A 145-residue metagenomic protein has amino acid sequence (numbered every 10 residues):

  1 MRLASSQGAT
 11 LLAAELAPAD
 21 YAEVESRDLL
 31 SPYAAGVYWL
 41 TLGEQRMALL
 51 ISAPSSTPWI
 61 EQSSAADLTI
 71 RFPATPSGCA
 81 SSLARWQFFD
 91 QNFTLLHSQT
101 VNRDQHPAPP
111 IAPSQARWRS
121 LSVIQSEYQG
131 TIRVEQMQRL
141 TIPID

Functional and structural regions predicted by a protein language model:
M1-L11, A80-S98: Extended low-complexity, serine/threonine- and proline-enriched intrinsically disordered segments
T10-D28, N102-P110: Aromatic sugar-binding surface patches on proteins that engage polysaccharides or sugar-phosphate polymers
A13-A14, Q45-S55, E127-D145: Edge beta-strands of extracellular beta-sandwich domains
D20-A22, S31-Y33, S63-A65, C79 (+1 more regions): Surface-exposed coil/turn segments at beta-strand junctions on protein surfaces, enriched
V24-Y33, A48-S52: Beta-sandwich interaction modules
A34-E44, S114-Q138: Short, aromatic- and glycine-rich surface loops/edge beta-strands on solvent-exposed regions
I51-A74, I142-D145: Low-complexity, Pro/Ser/Thr- and charge-rich linker/hinge segments at domain boundaries
Q91-R119: Long, low-complexity serine/threonine/glycine- and acidic-rich segments characteristic of extracellular
